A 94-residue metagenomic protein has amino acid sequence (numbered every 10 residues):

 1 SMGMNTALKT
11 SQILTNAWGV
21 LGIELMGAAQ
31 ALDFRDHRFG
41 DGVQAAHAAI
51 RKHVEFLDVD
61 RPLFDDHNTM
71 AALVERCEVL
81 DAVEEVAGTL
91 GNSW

Functional and structural regions predicted by a protein language model:
S1-W94: C-terminal auxiliary extensions adjacent to catalytic cores
